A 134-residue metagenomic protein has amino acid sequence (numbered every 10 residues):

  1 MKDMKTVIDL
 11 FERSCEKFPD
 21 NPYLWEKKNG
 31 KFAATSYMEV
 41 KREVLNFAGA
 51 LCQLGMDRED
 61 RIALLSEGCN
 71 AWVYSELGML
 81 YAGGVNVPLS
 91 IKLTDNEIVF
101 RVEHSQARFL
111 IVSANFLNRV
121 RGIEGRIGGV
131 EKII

Functional and structural regions predicted by a protein language model:
M1-D3, F32-A33: Acyl-group handling in specialized metabolite and lipid biosynthesis
K2-Y23: A short N-terminal helical cap/helix-turn-helix that marks the beginning of AMP-binding/adenylate-forming
K5, M38-R42, K92, I111-A114: Conserved phosphate-coordination/catalytic loops
F11, S75, V120: Aromatic/hydrophobic pocket-lining residues that form π-stacking "cages" and hydrophobic walls in ligand
E16, C52, L80: Short polybasic/polar patches that bind polyanions
Y23-L77, T94-V99: Conserved AMP-binding/adenylate-forming core of the ANL superfamily
Y81-I134: Structural core segment of the AMP-binding/adenylate-forming
